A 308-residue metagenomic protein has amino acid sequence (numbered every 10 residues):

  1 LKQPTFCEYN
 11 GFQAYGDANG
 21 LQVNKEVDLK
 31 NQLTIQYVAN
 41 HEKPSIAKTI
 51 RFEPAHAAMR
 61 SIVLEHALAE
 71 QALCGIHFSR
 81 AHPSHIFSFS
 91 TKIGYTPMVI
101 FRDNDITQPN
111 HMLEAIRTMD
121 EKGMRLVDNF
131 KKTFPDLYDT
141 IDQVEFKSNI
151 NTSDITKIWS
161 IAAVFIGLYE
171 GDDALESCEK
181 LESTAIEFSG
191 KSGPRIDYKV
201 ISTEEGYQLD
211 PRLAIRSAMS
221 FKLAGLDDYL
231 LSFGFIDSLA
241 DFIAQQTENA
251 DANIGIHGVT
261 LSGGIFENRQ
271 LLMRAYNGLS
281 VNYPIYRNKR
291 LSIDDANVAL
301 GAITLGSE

Functional and structural regions predicted by a protein language model:
L1-E308: Acidic, glycine-enriched active-site microenvironments
